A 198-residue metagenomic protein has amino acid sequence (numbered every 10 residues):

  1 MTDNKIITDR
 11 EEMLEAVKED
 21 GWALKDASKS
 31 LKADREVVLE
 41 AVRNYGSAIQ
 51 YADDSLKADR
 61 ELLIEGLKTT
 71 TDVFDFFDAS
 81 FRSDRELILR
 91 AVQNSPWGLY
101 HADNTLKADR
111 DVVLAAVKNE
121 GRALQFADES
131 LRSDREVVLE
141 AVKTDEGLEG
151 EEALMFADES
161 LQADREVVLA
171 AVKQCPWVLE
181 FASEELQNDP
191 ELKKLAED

Functional and structural regions predicted by a protein language model:
M1-D198: Non-catalytic tandem-repeat scaffold regions and their flanking low-complexity/translocation tails
